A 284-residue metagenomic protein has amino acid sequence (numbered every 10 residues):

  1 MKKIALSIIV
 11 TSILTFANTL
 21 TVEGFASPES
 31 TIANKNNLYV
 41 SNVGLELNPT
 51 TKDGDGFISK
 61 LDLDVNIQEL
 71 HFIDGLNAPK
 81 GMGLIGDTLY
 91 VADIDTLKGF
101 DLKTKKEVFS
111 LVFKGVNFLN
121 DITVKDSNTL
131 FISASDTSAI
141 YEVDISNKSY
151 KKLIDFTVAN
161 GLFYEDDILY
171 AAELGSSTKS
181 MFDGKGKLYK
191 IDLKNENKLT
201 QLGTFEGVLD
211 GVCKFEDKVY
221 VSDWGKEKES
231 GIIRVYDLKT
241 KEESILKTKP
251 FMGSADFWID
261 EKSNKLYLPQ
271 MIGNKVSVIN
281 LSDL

Functional and structural regions predicted by a protein language model:
N18-V22, N66-I73, K106-V112, K148-I154 (+2 more regions): A short beta-strand motif characteristic of beta-propeller blades
F25-K35, G54, I73-D87, K114-T129 (+3 more regions): Beta-rich, blade/repeat-based domains predominating in secreted/periplasmic proteins but also intracellular
Y39-K52, L89-D95, L130-T137, A171-F182 (+2 more regions): Conserved beta-strand positions in repeat-built beta-propeller and related beta-rich domains
T50, G54-S59, T96-K98, A139-Y141 (+3 more regions): A short loop-to-beta-strand structural motif that recurs across blades of beta-propeller domains
L61-V65, D101-K106, D144-K148, D192-E196 (+2 more regions): Short loop/turn segments that connect beta-strands within beta-propeller blades
A92-V143: Hydrophobic alpha-helical segments and helix pairs
L202-V235: Loop/turn-rich, solvent-exposed surfaces of beta-rich toroidal or solenoidal domains
D256-L284: Blade-level signature of beta-propeller repeat domains, shared across WD40, Kelch, NHL, RCC1 and BNR/Asp-box propellers
